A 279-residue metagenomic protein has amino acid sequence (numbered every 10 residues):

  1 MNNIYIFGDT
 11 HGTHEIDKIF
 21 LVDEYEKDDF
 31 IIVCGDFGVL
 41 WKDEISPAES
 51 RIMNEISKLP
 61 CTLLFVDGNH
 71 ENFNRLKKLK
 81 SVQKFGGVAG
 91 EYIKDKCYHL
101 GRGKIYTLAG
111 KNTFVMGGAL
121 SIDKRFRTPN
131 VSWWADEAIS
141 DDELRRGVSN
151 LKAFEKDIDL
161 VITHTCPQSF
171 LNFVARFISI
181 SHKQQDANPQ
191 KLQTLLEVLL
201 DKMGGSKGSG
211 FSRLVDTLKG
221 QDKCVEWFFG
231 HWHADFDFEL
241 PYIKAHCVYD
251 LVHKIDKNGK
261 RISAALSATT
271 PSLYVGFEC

Functional and structural regions predicted by a protein language model:
M1-Y5, K104-V115, L160, E239-K244 (+2 more regions): Beta-strand-turn-beta hairpins that frame and shape the catalytic cleft of phosphate-ester-processing enzymes
I6-D9, I31-D36, T62-H70, H99-G101 (+4 more regions): Active-site neighborhood of phospho(di)ester-bond hydrolases with catalytic His/Asp-centered motifs
F7, T13-L108, S181, N188-P189: Core catalytic region of metal-dependent phosphoesterases/phosphodiesterases, especially metallo-beta-lactamase-like
H11-D17, G38-D43, N69-K77, I105-Y106 (+5 more regions): Active-site environment of divalent metal-dependent phosphoester hydrolases
E49-P60, M203-D222: Catalytic-core regions built around general acid/base machinery
T62-L63, S81-F85, K96-H99, T113 (+2 more regions): Active-site regions of enzymes building and remodeling cell-envelope glycoconjugates
A109-S209: Active-site-proximal loop/helix segment associated with metal-binding centers of metalloenzymes
R213-G220, W232-C279: Binuclear metal-dependent phosphoesterase catalytic core
